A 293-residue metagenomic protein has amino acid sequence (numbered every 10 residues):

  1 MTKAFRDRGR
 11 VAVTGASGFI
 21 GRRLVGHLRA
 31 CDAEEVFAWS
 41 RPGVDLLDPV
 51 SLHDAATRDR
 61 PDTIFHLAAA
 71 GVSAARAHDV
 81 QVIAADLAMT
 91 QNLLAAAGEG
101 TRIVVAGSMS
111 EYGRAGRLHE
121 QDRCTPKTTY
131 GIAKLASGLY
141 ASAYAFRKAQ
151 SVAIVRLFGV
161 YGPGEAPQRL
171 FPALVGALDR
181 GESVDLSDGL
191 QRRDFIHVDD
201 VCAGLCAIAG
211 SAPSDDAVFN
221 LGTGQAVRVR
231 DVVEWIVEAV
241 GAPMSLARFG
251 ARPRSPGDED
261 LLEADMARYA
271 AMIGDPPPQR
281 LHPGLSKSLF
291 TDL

Functional and structural regions predicted by a protein language model:
R10-R29: N-terminal Rossmann NAD(P)H-binding glycine-rich loop of SDR-like oxidoreductase domains
V25, L178-L293: C-terminal substrate-binding subdomain of Rossmann-fold SDR/epimerase-dehydratase oxidoreductases
V36-H53: Adenosine-cofactor binding site in Rossmann-like domains, unifying the SAM/SAH pocket of S-adenosylmethionine-dependent
L47, A77, Q81-M89, C124 (+2 more regions): Glycine-rich NAD(P)-binding loop of the Rossmann-fold in SDR/ketoreductase-type enzymes
V50-A85: NAD(P)H-binding glycine-rich loop region in Rossmannoid oxidoreductase-like domains and their noncatalytic homologs
Q91-T129: Conserved Rossmann-fold NAD(P)-dependent oxidoreductase catalytic core, especially the SDR/UDP-sugar
T128, A153-L170: Flexible, glycine-rich beta-alpha linker
T128-A153: Active-site Tyr-X1-5-Lys
